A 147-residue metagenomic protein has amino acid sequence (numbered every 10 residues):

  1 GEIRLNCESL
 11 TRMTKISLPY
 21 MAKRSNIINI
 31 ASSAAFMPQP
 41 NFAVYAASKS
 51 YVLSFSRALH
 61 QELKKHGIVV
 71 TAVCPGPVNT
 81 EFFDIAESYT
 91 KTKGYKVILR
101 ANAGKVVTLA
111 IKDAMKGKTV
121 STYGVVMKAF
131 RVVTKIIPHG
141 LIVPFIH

Functional and structural regions predicted by a protein language model:
G1-R4: Active-site Tyr-X3-Lys motif and surrounding loop/helix of classical short-chain dehydrogenase/reductase
T14, S48: Active-site helix of classical SDR
I16-S25: A short helix-coil junction within the Rossmann-fold of NAD(P)-dependent oxidoreductases
Y20, M37, A58-V69: Active-site-adjacent segment of SDR/Rossmann-fold oxidoreductases
S32: Residue(s) in the substrate-gating loop at a strand-loop-helix junction that position the organic substrate next
Q39-A43: Active-site loop immediately N-terminal to the catalytic Tyr-X3-Lys motif of short-chain dehydrogenase/reductase
K65-V125: SDR active-site lid
